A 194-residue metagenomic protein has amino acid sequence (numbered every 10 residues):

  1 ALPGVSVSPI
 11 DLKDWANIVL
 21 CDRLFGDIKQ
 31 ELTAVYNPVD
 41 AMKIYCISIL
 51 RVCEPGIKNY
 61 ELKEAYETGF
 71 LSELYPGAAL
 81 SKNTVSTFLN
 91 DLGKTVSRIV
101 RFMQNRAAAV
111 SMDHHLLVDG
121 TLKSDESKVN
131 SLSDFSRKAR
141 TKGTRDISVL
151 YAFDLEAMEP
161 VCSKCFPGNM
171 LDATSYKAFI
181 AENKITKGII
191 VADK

Functional and structural regions predicted by a protein language model:
A1-L117, T121-S127, Y151-N169, K177: Dynamic "connector" segments at or just before major functional cores
E31, D134-S136, A173-T174: Active-site-adjacent structural elements in folded domains
A108-V110, G143, E182-K184: Solvent-exposed alpha-helices and their adjacent loops that cap or buttress functional pockets in soluble metabolic
N130-L155: Acidic, metal-ligating active-site segments
A173-I189: Short, basic/hydrophobic alpha-helical segments
V191-K194: Acidic, metal-coordinating catalytic cores used for nucleic-acid/nucleotide bond scission and strand-transfer chemistry
